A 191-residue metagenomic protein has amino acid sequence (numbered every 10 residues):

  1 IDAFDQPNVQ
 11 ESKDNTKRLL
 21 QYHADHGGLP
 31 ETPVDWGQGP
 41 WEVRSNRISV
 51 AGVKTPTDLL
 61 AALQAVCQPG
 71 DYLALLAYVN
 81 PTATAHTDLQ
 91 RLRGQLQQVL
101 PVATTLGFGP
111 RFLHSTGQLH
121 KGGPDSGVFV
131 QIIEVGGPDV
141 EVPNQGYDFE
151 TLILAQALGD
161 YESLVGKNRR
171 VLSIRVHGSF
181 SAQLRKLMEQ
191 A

Functional and structural regions predicted by a protein language model:
I1-A191: Phosphate-moiety recognition in structured ligand-binding domains
